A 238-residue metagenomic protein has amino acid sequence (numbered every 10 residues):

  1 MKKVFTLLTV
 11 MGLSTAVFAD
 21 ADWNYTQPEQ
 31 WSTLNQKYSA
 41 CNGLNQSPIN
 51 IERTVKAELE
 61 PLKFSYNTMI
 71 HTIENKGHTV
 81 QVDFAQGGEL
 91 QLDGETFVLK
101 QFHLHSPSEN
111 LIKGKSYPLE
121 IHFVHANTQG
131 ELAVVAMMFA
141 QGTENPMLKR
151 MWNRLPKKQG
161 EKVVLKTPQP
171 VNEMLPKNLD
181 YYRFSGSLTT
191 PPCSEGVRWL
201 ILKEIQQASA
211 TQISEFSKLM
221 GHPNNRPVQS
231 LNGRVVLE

Functional and structural regions predicted by a protein language model:
M1-K2, N225: Generic cytosolic/nucleocytoplasmic N-terminal low-complexity/intrinsically disordered segments
K2-V10: Sec-dependent signal peptide recognition, specifically the positively charged N-region followed immediately by
S14-A16: N-terminal signal peptide c-region/cleavage motif recognized by signal peptidases
F18-E238: Alpha-carbonic anhydrase
